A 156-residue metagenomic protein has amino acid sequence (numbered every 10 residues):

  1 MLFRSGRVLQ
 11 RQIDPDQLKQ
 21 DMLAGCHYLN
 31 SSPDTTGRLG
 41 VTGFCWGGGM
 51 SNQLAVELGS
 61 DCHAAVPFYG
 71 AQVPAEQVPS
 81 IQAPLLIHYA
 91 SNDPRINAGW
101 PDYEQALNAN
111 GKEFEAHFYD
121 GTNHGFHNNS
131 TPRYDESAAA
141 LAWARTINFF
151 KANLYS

Functional and structural regions predicted by a protein language model:
M1-L2: Short, small-residue-biased leader/transition segments that mark boundaries at the very start of proteins
G6-P33, A144: Alpha/beta-hydrolase active-site loop
P33-F44: Alpha/beta-hydrolase fold nucleophile elbow
G43-G47, S51: Gly/Ala-rich beta-loop-alpha elbow adjacent to hydrolase catalytic centers
D61-A71: A conserved short beta-strand
I81, L86-Y89: Short beta-strand/loop motif that positions the catalytic acidic residue of the alpha/beta-hydrolase fold
N92-N97, H124: Acidic catalytic loop of the alpha/beta-hydrolase fold
E104, N108-S156: C-terminal catalytic histidine-bearing segment of alpha/beta-hydrolase fold enzymes
